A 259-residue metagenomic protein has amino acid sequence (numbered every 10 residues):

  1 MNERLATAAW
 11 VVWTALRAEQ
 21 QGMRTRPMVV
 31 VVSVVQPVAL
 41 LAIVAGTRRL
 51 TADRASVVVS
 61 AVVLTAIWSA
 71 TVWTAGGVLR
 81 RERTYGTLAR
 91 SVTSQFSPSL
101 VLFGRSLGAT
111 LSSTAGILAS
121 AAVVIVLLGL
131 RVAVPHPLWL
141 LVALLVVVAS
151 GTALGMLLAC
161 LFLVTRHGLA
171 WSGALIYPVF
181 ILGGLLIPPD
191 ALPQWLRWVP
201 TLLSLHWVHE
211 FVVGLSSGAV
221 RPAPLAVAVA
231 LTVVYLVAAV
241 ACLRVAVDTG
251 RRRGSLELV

Functional and structural regions predicted by a protein language model:
M1-V259: Hydrophobic transmembrane alpha-helices and immediately adjacent juxtamembrane helices of multi-pass inner-membrane
